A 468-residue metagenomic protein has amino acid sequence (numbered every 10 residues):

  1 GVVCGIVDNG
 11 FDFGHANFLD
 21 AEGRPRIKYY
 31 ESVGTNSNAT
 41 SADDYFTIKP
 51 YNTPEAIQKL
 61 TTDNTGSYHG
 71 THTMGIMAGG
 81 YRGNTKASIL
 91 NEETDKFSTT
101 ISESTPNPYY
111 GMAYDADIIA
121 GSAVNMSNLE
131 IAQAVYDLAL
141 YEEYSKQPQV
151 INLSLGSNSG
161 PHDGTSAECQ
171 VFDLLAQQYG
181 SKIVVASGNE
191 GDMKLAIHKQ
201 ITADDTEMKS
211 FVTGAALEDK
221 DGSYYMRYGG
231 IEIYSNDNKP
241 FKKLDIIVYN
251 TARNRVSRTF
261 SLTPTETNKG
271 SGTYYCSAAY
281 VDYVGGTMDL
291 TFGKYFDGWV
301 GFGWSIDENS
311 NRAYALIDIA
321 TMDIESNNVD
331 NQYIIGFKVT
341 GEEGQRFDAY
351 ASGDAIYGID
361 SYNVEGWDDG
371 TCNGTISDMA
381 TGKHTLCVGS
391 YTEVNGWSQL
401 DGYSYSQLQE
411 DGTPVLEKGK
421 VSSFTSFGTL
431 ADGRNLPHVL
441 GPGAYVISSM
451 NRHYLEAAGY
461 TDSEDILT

Functional and structural regions predicted by a protein language model:
G1-T468: Loop-rich non-cytosolic ectodomains and luminal regions
